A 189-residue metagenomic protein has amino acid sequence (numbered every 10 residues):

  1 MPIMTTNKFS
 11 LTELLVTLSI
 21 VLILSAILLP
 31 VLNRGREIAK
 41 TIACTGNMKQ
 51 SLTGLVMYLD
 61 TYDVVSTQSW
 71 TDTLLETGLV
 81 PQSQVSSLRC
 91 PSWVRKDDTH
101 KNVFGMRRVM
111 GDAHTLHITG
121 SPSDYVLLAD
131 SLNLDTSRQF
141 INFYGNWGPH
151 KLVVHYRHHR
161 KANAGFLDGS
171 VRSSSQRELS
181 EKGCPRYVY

Functional and structural regions predicted by a protein language model:
M1-I3: Short, Lys/Arg-enriched N-terminal segments with co-localized hydrophobic residues within the first ~10-30 amino acids
T5-R36: N-terminal single-pass transmembrane signal-anchor helix
E37-Y189: Short, well-structured segments within or immediately adjacent to enzyme catalytic domains that line ligand-binding
